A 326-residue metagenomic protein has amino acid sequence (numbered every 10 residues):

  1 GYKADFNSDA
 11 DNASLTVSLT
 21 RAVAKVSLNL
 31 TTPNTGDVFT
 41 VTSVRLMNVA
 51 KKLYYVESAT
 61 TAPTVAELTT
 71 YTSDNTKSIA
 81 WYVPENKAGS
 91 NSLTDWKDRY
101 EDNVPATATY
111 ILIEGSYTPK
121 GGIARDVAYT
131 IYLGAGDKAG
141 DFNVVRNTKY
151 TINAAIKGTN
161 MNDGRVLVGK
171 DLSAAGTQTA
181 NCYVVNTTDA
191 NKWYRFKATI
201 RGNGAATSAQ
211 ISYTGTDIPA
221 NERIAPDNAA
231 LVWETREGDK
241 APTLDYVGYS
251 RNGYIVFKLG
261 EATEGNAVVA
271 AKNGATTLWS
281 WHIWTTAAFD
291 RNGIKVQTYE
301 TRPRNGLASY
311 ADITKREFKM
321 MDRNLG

Functional and structural regions predicted by a protein language model:
G1-P33, R146-A175, D290-G326: Compositionally biased low-complexity segments at domain edges in trafficked proteins and select soluble regulators
G1-T20, K25-R146: Tryptophan-paired
A24-V26, T109-I111, A267, W281 (+1 more regions): Residue-level detector of short, conserved catalytic/binding motifs and their immediate flanks
N103-A106, K258-G265: Surface-exposed, short loops/turns at beta-strand junctions within beta-sandwich domains
A128-G134, T276-N305: C-terminal edge beta-strand
D171-L244, N292-L325: Solvent-exposed, low-complexity, repeat-rich "mucin-like" stalks and linkers
D245-E261: Strand-loop-strand motifs at the edges of beta-sheets in extracellular beta-sandwich domains
E264-N273: A short beta-strand micro-motif common to beta-rich folds, especially ectodomain repeats
